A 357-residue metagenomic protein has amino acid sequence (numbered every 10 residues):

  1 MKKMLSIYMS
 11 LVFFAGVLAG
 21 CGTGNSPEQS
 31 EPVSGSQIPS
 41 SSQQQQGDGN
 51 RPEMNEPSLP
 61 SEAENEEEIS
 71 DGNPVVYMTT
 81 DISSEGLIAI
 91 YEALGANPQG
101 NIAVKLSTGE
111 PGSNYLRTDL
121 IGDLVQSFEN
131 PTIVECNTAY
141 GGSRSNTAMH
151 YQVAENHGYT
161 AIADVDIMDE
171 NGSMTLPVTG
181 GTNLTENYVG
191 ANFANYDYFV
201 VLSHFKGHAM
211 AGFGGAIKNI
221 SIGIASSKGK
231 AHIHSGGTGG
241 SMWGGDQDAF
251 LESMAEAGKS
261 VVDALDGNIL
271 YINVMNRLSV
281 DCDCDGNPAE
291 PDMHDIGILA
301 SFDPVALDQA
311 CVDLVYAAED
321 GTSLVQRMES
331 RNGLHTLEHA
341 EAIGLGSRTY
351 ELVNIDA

Functional and structural regions predicted by a protein language model:
M1-I7, C311: Positively charged n-region of N-terminal signal peptides that target proteins for export
I7-F13: Sec-dependent N-terminal signal peptides
G16-G20: C-terminal motif of bacterial Sec signal peptides marking the signal peptidase cleavage site
G22-Q43, D48-N50, M54-N55: Short, low-complexity, disordered segments immediately C-terminal to signal peptides in bacterial exported proteins
A63-N65: D/E-rich low-complexity acidic segments and tails
E67-A357: Extended, low-polarity segments enriched in aliphatic/aromatic residues
